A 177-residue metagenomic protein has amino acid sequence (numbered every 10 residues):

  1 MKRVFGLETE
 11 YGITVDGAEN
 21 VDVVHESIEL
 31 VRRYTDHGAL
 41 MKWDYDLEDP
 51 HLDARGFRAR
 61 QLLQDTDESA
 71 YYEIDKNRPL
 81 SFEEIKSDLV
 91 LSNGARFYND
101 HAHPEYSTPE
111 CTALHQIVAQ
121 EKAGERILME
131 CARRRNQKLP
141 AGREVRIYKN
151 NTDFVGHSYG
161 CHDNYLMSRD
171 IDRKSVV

Functional and structural regions predicted by a protein language model:
M1-Y148, H157: Terminal catalytic/cofactor-binding subdomain
N151-S168: Histidine-centered divalent-metal-coordination microenvironment in nucleic-acid enzymes
I171: Acidic/His-rich structured neighborhood in mature extracellular/periplasmic domains
K174-V177: Conserved small/polar residues in nucleotide/adenosyl-binding loops
